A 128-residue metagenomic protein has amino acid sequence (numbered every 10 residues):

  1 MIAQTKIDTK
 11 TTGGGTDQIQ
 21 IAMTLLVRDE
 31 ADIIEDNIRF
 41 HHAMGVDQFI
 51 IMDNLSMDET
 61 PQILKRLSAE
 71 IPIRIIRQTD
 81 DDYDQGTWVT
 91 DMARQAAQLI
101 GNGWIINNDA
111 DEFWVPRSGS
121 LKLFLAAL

Functional and structural regions predicted by a protein language model:
M1-R39: N-proximal low-complexity "stem/linker" segments adjacent to membrane-targeting elements
R39-Q48: Short, acidic, metal-binding catalytic loop of nucleotide-sugar glycosyltransferases
F40, R94-A96, A127: A generic secondary-structure signal
D47-L55, I76-T79: Short beta-strand/loop segment that forms part of the nucleotide-sugar
P61-N107: Active-site-proximal specificity loops/subdomain of glycosyltransferases
D109-W114: The conserved acidic donor/metal-binding loop of glycosyltransferases
R117-L128: Conserved donor-nucleotide/metal-binding helix-loop-beta segment in metal-dependent transferases, i.e., the alpha-helix
